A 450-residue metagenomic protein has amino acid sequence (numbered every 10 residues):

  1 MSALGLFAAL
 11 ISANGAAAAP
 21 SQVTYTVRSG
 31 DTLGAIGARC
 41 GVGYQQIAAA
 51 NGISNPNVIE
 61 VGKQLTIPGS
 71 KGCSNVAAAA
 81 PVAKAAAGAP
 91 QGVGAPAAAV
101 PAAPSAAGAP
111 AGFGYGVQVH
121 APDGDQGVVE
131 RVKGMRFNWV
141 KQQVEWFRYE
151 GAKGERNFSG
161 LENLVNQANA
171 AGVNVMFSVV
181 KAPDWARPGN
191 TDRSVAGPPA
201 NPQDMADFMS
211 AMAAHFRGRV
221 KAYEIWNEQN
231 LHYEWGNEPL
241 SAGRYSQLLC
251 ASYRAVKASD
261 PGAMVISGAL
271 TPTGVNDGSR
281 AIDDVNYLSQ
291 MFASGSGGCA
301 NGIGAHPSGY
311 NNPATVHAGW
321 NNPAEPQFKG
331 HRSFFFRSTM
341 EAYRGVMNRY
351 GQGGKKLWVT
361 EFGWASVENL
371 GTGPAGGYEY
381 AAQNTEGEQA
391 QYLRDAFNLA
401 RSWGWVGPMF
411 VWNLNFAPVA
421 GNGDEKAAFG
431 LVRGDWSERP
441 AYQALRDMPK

Functional and structural regions predicted by a protein language model:
M1-A18: Secretory targeting and sorting signals
A18-Q45, K63: Primarily a LysM-type cell-wall glycan-binding module
C73-A107: Ser/Thr/Gly/Pro-rich low-complexity, disordered linker/stalk segments of secreted and cell-surface proteins
A99-W139, Q143-E145: Boundary/entry segment of secreted carbohydrate-active catalytic domains
G108, G112, Q126, P202 (+2 more regions): Noncatalytic carbohydrate-binding groove/subsite architecture in carbohydrate-active enzymes
V119-G134, D204-M212, A281-F292, A390-N398: Short, acidic/polar
R131-D277, Y310, V367, F416-G421: Substrate-binding cleft and catalytic face of glycoside hydrolase catalytic domains, especially the flexible beta-alpha
A186, H215, E224, Q229 (+1 more regions): Aromatic-rich peripheral "rim/lid" segments of glycoside hydrolase catalytic domains that contact and position glycan
